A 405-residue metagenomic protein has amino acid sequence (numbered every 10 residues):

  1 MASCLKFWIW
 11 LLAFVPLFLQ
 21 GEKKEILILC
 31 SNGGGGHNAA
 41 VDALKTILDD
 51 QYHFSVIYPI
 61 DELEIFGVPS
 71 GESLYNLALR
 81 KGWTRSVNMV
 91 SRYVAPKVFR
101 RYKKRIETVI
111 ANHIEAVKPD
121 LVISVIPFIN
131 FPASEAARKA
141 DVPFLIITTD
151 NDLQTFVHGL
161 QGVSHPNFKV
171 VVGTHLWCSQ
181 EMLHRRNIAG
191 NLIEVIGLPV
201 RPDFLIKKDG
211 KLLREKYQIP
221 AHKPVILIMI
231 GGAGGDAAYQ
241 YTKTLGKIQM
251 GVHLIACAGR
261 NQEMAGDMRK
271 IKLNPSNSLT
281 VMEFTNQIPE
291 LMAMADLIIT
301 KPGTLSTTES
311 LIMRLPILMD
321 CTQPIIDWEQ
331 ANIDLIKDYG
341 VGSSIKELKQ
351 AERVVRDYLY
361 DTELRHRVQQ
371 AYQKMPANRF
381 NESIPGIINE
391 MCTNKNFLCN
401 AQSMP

Functional and structural regions predicted by a protein language model:
M1-A2, A401: Intrinsically disordered, low-complexity segments
A2-G21: Classical Sec-dependent N-terminal signal peptides that target proteins to the secretory pathway
L19-P405: Nucleotide-activated sugar donor-binding and catalytic core shared by glycosyltransferases and related lipid-linked
